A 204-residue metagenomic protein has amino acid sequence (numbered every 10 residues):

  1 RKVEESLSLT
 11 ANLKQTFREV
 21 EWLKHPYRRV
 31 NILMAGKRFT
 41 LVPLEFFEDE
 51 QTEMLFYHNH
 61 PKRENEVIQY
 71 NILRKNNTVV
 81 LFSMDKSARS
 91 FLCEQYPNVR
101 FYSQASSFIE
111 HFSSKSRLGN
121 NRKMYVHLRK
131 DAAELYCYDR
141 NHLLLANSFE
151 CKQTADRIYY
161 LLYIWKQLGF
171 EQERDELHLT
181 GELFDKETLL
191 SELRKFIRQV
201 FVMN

Functional and structural regions predicted by a protein language model:
R1, I72-F170: Small-residue (GG/TT-enriched) beta-loop-alpha framework at ligand/catalytic clefts
R1-S113: Active-site neighborhood for divalent-cation/phosphate handling
R28, N120-R122, E173-D175: Short coil/turn segments at beta-strand junctions that form active-site/ligand-binding loops
N31, M124-V126, F201: Hydrophobic/aromatic beta-strand patches that form the interior of the parallel beta-sheet core in alpha/beta enzyme
L33-A35, Q104, L128, L179-E182: Short His-Asn-centered micro-motif
K37-F39, A132, F184: Gly/Ser/Thr-rich loops at beta-strand to alpha-helix junctions that form or flank small-molecule/cofactor-binding
L44-E45, C137-D139, L190-S191: Short amphipathic alpha-helical segments
L144-N204: Accessory, usually C-terminal, subdomains that scaffold auxiliary metal cofactors
